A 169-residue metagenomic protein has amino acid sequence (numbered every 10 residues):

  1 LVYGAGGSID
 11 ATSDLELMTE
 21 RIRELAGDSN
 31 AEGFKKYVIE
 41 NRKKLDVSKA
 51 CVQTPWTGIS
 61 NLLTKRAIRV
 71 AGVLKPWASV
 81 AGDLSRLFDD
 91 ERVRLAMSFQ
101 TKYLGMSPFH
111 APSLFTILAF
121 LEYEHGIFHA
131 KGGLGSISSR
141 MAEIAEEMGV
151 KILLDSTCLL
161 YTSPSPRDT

Functional and structural regions predicted by a protein language model:
G4-H110: Rossmann-like flavin
V47, D90, E147, D168-T169: A very general structural signal that marks isolated residues within well-ordered alpha-helical segments
L104-E124, F128: Active-site-adjacent "gating/activation" loops or surface patches in catalytic cores
F120-C158: Helical element adjacent to the flavin cofactor pocket in flavoenzyme catalytic cores
Y161-T169: Single conserved hydrophobic/aromatic residue that forms the stacking wall/gate of nucleotide- or nucleobase-binding
